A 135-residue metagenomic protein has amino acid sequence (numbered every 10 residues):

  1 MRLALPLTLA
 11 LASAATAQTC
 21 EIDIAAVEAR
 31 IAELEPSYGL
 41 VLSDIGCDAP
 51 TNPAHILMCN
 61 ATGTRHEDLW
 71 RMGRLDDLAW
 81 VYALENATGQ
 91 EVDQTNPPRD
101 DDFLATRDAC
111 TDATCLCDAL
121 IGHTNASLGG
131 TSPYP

Functional and structural regions predicted by a protein language model:
M1-A4: Positively charged n-region of N-terminal signal peptides that target proteins for export
T8-A17: Hydrophobic h-region of N-terminal signal peptides that target proteins for export in Gram-negative bacteria
Q18-P135: N-terminal alpha-helical modules
